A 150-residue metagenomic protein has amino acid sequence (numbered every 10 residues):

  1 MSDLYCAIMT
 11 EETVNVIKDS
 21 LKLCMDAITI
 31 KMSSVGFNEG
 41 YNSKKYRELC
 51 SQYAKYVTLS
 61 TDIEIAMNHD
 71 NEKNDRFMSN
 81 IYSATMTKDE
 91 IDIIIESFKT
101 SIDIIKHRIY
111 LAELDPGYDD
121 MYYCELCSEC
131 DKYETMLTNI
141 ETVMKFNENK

Functional and structural regions predicted by a protein language model:
M1-K150: Positively charged, low-complexity terminal tracts and the immediately adjacent first secondary-structure elements
